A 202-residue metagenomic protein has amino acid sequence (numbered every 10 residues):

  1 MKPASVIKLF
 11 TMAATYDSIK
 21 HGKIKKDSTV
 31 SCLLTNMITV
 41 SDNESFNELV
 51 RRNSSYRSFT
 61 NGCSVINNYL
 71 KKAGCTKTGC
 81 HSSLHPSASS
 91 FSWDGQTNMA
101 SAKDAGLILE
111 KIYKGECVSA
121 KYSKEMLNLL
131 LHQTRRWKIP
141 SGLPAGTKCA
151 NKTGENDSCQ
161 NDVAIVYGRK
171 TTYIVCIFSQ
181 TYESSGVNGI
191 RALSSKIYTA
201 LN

Functional and structural regions predicted by a protein language model:
M1-I24, M37, V175: Active-site SXXK
A4-V6, C75, G95, A100-A102 (+3 more regions): Extracytoplasmic
Y16-L34, S119-S123: Short, well-structured active-site flanking segments
L33-E44, N128-P140: Short, mixed-charge aromatic SLiMs
I38-D42, L49-N53, S82-H85, K152-E155 (+1 more regions): Active-site-proximal beta-strand/loop segments in catalytic clefts of secreted hydrolases
E44, T76, T171-V175: Loop/turn elements at helix/coil->beta-strand transitions in domains of secreted/extracellular proteins
F46, V50-C117: Mid-domain, small-residue-enriched loop/turn segments at the edges of structured enzyme/sensor domains
L107-W137, G146-K148, T153, D157-N202: Structured C-terminal helix/loop/strand segments within mature extracytoplasmic catalytic/sensor domains
